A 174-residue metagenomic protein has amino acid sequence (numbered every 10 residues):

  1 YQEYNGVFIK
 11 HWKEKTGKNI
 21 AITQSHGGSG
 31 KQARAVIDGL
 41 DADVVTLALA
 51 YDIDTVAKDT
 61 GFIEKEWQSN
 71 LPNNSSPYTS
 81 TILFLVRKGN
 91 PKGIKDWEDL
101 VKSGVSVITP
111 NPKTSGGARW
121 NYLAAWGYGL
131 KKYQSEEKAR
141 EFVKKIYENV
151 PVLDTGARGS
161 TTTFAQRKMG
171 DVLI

Functional and structural regions predicted by a protein language model:
Y1-D59, S69-L71: Early extracytoplasmic/lumenal segment of secretory-pathway proteins
Y1-Y4, Q32, D41, L49-D52 (+7 more regions): Stable alpha-helical elements in mature extracytoplasmic
A21-T23, S106, P151: Conserved beta-strand segments of alpha/beta enzyme cores
S25-G27, P110, T155: Conserved beta-strand termini and adjacent loop/short-helix elements that scaffold enzyme active sites in alpha/beta
G39-V45, V105, R167-I174: Alpha-to-beta junction loops
A57-K131: A conserved helix-loop-strand patch within extracytoplasmic ligand-binding domains of the periplasmic binding
K132-I174: Ligand-binding pocket segment of bilobal, Venus flytrap-like solute-binding proteins
